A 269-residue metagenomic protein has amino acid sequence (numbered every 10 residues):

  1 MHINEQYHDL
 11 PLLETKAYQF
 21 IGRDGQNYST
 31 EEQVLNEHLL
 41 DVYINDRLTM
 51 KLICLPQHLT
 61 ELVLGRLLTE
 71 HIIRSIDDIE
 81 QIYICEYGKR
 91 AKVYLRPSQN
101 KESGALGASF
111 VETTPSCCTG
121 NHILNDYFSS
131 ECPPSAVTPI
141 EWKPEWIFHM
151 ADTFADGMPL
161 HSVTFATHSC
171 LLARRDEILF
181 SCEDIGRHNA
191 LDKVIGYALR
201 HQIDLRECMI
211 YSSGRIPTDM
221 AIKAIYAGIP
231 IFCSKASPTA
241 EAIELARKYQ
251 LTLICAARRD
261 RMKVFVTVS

Functional and structural regions predicted by a protein language model:
H2-R174, F180-S181: Intrinsically disordered, low-complexity regions enriched in acidic/Ser/Thr/Pro/Gln residues
N27-Y28, D46, I178, M209 (+2 more regions): Preference for short coil/turn "hinge" residues that link or interrupt alpha-helices
K89, V268-S269: Short flexible/disordered coil segments
R96-S109, C182-N189, Y226-A236: Short, Lys/Arg-enriched charge-dense amphipathic segments
G157-I210: Glycine- and Gly-Pro-enriched alpha-helical subdomains that act as flexible, kink-prone "lid/hinge" or packing modules
A173, F265-T267: Short beta-strand-to-turn element immediately C-terminal to the catalytic PLP-Schiff-base lysine in fold type I
R187-V264: Feature captures the catalytic cores and cofactor-binding loops of soluble hydro-lyases/lyases that act on carboxylate
